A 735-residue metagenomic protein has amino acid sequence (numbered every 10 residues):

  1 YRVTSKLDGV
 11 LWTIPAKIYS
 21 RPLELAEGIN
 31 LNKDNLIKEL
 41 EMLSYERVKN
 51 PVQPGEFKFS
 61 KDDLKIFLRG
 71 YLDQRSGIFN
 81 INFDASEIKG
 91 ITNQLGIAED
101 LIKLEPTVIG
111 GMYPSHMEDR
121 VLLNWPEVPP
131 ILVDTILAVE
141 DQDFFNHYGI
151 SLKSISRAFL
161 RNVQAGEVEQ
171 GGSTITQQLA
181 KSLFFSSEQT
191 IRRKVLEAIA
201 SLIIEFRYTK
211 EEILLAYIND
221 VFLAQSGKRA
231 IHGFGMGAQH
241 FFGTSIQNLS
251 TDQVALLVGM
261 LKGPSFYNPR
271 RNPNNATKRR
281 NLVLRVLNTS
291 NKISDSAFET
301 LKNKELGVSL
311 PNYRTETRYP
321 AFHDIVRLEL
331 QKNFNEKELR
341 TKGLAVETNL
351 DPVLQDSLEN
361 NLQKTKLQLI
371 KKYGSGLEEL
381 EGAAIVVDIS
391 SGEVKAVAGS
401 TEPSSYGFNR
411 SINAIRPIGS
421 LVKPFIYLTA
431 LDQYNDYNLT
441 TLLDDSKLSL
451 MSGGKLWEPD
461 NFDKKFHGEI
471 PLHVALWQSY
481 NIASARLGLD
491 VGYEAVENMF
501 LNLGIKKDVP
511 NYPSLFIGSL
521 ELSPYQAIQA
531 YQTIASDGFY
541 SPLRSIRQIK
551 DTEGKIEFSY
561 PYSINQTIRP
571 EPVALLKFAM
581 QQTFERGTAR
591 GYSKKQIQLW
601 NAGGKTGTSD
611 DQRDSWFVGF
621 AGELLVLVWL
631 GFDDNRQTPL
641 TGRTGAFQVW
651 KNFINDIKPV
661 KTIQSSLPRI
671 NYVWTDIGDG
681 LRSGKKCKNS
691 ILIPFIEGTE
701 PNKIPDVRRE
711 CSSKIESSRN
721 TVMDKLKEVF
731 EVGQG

Functional and structural regions predicted by a protein language model:
Y1-K371, E393-K395, S446, R486: Juxtamembrane regions of bacterial inner-membrane/periplasmic proteins, predominantly the peptidoglycan biogenesis
L40, I136, L179, I213 (+11 more regions): Conserved structural-core and active-site-/substrate-pathway-adjacent residues in large, well-folded domains of enzymes
Y45-E46, V128-I131, E140-S151, Q164-E169 (+15 more regions): Bacterial peptidoglycan biogenesis and beta-lactam-recognition machinery
I88-V121, H232, M236, S265-P269 (+12 more regions): Short pre-catalytic segments that frame enzyme active sites
R161-Q189, T244-Q247, Y313-R318, D436-V496 (+2 more regions): Conserved catalytic neighborhood of penicillin-recognizing serine enzymes
T348-G374, A384-D388, V397-G399, P403-N409 (+5 more regions): A penicillin-recognizing enzyme superfamily signal
K686-N689, E710-K714: Sequence contexts marking disulfide-bonded cysteines in secreted/extracellular proteins
S712-G733: C-terminal functional modules
